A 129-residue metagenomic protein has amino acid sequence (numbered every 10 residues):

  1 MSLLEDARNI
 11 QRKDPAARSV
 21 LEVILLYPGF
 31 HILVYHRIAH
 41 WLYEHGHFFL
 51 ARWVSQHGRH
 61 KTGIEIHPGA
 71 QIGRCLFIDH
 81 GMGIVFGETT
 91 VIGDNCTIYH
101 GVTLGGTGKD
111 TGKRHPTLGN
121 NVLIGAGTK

Functional and structural regions predicted by a protein language model:
M1-T62: Terminal amphipathic alpha-helical/low-complexity segments used for targeting or macromolecular assembly
G29, V34-R37, A70, L76 (+1 more regions): Solvent-exposed, flexible loop/coil residues
T62, H67-P68, G73-R74, D79-E88 (+6 more regions): Left-handed beta-helix
